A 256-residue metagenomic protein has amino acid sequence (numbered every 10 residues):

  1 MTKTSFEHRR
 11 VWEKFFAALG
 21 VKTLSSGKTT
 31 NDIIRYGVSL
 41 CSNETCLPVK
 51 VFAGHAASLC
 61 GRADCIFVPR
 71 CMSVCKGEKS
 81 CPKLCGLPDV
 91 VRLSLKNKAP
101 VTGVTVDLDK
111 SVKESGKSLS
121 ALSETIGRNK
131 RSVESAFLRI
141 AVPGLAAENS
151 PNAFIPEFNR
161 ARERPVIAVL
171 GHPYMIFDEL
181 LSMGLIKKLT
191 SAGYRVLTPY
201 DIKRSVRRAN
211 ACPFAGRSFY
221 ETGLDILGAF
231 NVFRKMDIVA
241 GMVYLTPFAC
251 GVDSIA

Functional and structural regions predicted by a protein language model:
M1-A256: An N-terminal assembly and electron-transfer interface module characteristic of large anaerobic redox and radical
